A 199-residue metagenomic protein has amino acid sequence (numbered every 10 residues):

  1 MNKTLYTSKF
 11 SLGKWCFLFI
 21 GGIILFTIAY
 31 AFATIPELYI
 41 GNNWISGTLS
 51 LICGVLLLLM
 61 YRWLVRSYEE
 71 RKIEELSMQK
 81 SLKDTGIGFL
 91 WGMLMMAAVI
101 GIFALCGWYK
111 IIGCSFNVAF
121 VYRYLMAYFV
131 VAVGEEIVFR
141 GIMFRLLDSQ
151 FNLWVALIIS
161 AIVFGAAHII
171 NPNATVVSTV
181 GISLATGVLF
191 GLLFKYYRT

Functional and structural regions predicted by a protein language model:
M1-K72: N-terminal, membrane-interfacial amphipathic/helix-forming hydrophobic leader that caps and precedes the first
F10-G22, N42-G54, D84, G88 (+4 more regions): Residue-level signature of transmembrane alpha-helical entry/exit and packing/kink sites in multi-pass membrane
I23-A31, M96-I102, A161-I170: Aromatic-anchored segments of alpha-helical transmembrane domains
I35-T48, E70-V138, F144-S149: Juxtamembrane helix-loop-helix connectors linking adjacent transmembrane helices in multi-pass membrane enzymes
A97, A132, N152-I169, S183-G187: Small-polar-interrupted transmembrane alpha-helices in polytopic inner-membrane proteins
V133-G134, N173-G181: Replace "multi-pass membrane enzymes" with "multi-pass membrane proteins
G134-I159, L192-T199: Membrane-interface helix/loop boundary segments of multi-pass membrane proteins
T179-T199: Functionally important transmembrane alpha-helices
